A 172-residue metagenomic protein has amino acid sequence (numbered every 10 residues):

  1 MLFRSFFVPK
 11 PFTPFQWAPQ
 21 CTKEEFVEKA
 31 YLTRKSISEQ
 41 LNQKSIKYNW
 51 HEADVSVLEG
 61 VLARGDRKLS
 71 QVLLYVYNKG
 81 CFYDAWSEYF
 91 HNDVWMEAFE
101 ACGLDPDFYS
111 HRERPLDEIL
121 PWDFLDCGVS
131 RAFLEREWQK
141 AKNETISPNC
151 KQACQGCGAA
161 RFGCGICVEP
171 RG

Functional and structural regions predicted by a protein language model:
S5-P19, N49, Y109-D117: Short acidic (Asp/Glu) and glycine-rich catalytic loops that position anionic groups and cofactors
S5-P9, W17-E39: Long C-terminal interaction/binding lobes of large macromolecular proteins
A30-G172: Radical SAM enzyme core and accessory elements
